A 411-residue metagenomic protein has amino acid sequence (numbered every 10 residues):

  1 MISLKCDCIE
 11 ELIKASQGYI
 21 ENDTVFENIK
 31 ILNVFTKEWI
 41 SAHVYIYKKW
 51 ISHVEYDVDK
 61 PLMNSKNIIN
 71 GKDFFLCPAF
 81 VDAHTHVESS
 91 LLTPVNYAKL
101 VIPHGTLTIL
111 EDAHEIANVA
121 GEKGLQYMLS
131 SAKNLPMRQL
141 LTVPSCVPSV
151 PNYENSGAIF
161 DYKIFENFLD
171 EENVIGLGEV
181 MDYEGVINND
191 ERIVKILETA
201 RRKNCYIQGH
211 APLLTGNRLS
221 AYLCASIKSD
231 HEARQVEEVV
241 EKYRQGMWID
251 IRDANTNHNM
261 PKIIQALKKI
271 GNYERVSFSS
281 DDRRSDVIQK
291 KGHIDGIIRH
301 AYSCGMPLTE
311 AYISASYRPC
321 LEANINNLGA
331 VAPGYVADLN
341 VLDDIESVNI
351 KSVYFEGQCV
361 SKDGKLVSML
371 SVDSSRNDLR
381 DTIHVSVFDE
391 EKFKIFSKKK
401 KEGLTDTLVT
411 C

Functional and structural regions predicted by a protein language model:
M1-Y47, S52, I102-H104, Q289-G305 (+1 more regions): Active-site microenvironment of metallo-dependent hydrolases
I2-S16, I20-E21, A98-Y206: Divalent-metal coordination cores built from histidine and acidic residues
Y19-N28, K37, P61-E111: Replace "His-x-His-based motif
I29, K49, D73, H84 (+8 more regions): Divalent metal-coordination and catalytic microenvironments
Y56, A113-I116, P144-C146, D182 (+4 more regions): Short, ordered loop/turn segments at secondary-structure junctions
A79-H84, E111-H114, T142, G178 (+3 more regions): Active-site neighborhood of phospho(di)ester-bond hydrolases with catalytic His/Asp-centered motifs
V81-T93, S149-D161, K228: Active-site mouth loops of central-metabolism enzymes
I159-E179, G185-I251, N257-F278, V287-S303 (+1 more regions): Histidine/acidic residue-rich metal-binding segments in metalloenzymes
